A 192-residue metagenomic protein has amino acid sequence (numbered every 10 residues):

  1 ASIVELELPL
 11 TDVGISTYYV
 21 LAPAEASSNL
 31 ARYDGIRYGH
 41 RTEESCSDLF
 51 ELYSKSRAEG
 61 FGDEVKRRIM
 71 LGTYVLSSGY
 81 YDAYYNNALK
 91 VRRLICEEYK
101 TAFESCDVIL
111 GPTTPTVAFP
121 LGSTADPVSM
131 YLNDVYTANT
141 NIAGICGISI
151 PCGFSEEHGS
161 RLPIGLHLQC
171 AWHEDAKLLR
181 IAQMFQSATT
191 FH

Functional and structural regions predicted by a protein language model:
A1-S27, R32, I36: Gly/Ser-rich, acidic/histidine-flanked active-site/gating loops
S2, R32, R37, R67-E97 (+2 more regions): Structural helix-boundary/capping segments
L6-P9, T113, I150: Conserved beta-strand termini and adjacent loop/short-helix elements that scaffold enzyme active sites in alpha/beta
T11, D34-I142: Serine-dependent amide/ester hydrolase catalytic core
I15-Y19, T42, L121-G122, L162-G165: Short acidic, glycine/serine/threonine-rich loops at helix termini
S28, T137, Q183: Active-site phosphate/pyrophosphate- and oxyanion-stabilizing loops and adjacent acidic/basic residues in soluble
